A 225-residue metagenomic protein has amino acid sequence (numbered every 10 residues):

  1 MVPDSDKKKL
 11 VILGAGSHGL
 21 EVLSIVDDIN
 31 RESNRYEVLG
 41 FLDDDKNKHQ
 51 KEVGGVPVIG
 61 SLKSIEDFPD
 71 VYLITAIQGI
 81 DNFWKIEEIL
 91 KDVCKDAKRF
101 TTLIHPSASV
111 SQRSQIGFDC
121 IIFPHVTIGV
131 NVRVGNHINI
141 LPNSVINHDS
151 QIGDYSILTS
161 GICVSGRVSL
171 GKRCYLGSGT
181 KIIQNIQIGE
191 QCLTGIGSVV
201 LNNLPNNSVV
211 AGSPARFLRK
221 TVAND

Functional and structural regions predicted by a protein language model:
M1-K51, I59, E66: Hydrophobic, well-ordered beta-alpha structural blocks that scaffold small-molecule cofactor pockets
H18, Q78-N82, R216: Short glycine-rich anion-binding loops that position phosphate/pyrophosphate groups of nucleotides and phosphorylated
L20, S24, W84, N202 (+1 more regions): Alpha-helical elements of the RecA-like P-loop NTPase motor core of helicases
L39, V71-Y72, K172: Conserved acidic residues
K46-S109: Phosphate-bearing ligand-interacting subdomains that bind or position ATP/ADP/UDP/GDP/NAD(P) or nucleotide-linked
T102-A211, A215-L218: Structural signal for interior beta-strand "rungs" in well-ordered beta-sheet cores of soluble enzyme domains
R219-D225: Generic C-terminal helix-cap and adjacent flexible tail
